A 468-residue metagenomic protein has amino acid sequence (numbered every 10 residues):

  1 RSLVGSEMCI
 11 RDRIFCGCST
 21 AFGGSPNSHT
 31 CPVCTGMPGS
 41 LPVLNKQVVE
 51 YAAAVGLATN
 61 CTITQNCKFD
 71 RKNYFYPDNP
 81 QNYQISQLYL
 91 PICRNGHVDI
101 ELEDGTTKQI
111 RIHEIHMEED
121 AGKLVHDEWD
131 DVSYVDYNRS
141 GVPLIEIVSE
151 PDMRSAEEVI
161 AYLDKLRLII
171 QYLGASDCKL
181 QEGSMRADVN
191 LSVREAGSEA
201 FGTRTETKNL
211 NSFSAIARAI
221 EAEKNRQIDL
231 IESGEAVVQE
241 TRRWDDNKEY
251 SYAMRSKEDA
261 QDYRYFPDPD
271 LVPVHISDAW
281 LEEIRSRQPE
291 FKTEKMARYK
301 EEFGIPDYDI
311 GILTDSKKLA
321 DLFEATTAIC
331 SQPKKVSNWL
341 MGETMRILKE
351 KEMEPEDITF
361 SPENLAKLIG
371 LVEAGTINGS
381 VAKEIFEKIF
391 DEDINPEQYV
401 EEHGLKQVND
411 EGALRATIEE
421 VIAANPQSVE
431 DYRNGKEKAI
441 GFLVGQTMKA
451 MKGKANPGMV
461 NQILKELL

Functional and structural regions predicted by a protein language model:
R1, S6-E7, R11-E290, D307 (+2 more regions): Basic, nucleic-acid-interacting segments
V55, E223, T326, W339 (+8 more regions): Amphipathic alpha-helical segments in well-ordered regions
V159, I310, V336, A382 (+2 more regions): Small-residue helix-packing motif on alpha-helices
E182-E195, K300-L322, P333-K351, E363-L365 (+2 more regions): Core structural elements
W280-R287, E324-S331, L365-I377: Extended, non-catalytic structural segments that build the interaction scaffolds of large macromolecular assemblies
G304, T327-V336, A374-I377, N434-E437: Structural motif
P355-A366, G370, G379-K449: Strongly charged, low-complexity linkers/loops
